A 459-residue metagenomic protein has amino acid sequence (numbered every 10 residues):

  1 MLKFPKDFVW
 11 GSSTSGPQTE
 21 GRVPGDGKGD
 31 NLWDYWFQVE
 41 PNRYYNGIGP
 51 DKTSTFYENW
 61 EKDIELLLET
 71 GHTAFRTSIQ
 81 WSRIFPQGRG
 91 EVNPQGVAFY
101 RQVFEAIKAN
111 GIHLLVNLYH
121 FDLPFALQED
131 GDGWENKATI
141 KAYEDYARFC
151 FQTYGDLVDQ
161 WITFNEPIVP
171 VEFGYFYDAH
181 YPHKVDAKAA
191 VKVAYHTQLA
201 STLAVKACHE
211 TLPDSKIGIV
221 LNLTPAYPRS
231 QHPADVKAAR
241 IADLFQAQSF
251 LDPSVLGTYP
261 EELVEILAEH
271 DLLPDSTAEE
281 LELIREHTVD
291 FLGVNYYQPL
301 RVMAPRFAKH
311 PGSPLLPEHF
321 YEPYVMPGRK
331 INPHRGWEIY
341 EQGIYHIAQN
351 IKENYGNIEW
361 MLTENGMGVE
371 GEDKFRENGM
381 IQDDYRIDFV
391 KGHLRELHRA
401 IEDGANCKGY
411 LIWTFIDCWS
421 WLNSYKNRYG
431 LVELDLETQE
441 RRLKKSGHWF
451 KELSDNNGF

Functional and structural regions predicted by a protein language model:
M1-Y44, L68, Q87-R89, V97-F459: Active-site region of glycoside hydrolase catalytic domains
Y45-N59, E135-K137: Active-site mouth loops of central-metabolism enzymes
F56-E65, P86, G96: Internal amphipathic alpha-helical repeat/solenoid segments
N59-Q80, E286-F291, N354: Catalytic domains of carbohydrate-active enzymes, especially glycoside hydrolases
I79-V92: Glycine-rich, proline-tolerant flexible connector loops at the mouths of alpha/beta enzymes
